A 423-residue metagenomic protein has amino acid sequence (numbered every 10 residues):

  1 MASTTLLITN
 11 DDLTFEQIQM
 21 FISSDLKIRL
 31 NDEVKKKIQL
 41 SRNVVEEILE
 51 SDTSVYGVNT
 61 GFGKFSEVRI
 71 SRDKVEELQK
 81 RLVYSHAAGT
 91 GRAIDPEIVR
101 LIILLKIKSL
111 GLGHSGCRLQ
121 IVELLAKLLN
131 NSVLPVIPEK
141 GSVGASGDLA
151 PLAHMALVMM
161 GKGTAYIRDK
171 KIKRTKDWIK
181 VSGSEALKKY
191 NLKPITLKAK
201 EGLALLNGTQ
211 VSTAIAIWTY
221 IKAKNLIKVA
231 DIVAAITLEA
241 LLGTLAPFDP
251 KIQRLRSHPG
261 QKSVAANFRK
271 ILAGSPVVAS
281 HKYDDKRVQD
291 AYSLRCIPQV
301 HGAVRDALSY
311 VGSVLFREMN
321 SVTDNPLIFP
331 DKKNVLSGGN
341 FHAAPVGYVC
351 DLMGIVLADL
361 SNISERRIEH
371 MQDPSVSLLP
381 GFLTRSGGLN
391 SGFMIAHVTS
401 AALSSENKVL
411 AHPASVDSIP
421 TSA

Functional and structural regions predicted by a protein language model:
M1-D52: N- or domain-start disorder-to-order transition segments that initiate the globular core
L13-M20, S24, V68-I98, K127 (+5 more regions): Glycine-/small-residue-rich beta-strand-loop submotif within the FAD-binding core of flavoenzymes
Y56-I70, K74-L78, S85-L110, P138-M160 (+3 more regions): FAD-binding core of FAD-dependent oxidoreductases, characterized by glycine-rich FAD pyrophosphate-binding loops
G113-K140: FAD-binding glycine-rich core of flavoenzymes that anchor FAD
P151-R269, A273, P413-S422: Mobile "lid/hinge" segments at catalytic clefts and subdomain interfaces of large enzymes
L205, I236-N362, L378: Accessory "access/gating" subregions that flank catalytic or transport cores
A344-A423: C-terminal catalytic subdomain
